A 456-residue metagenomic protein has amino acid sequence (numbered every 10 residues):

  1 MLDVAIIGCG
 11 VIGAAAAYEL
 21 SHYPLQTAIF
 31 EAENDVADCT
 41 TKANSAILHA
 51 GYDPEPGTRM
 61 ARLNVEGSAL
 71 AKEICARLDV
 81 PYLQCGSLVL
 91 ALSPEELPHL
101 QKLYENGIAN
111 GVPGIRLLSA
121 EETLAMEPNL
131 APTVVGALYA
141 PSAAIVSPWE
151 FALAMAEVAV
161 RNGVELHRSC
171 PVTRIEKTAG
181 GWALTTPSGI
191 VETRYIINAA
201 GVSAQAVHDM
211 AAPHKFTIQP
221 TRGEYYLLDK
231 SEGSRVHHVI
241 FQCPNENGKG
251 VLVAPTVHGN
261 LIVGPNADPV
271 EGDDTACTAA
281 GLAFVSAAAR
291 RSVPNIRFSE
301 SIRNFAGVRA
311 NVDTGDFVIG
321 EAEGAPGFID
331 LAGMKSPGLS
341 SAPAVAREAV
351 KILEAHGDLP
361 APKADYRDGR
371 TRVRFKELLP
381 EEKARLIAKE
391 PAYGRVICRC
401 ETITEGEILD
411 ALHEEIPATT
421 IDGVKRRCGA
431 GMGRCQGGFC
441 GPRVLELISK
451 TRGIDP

Functional and structural regions predicted by a protein language model:
L2-A28: N-terminal Rossmann-like FAD-binding beta1-loop-alpha1 element of flavoenzymes
A15, I175-G180, L184-G264, D268-T278 (+2 more regions): Flavin-dependent oxidoreductases
H22-K42: Glycine-rich FAD pyrophosphate-binding loop
A46-M126, V135, G250-V251: Dinucleotide-binding Rossmann-like beta1-alpha1 core, especially the glycine-rich loop that anchors the ADP
R62-V65, L90-H99, L138-E157, A276-A280 (+2 more regions): Short beta-strand to alpha-helix junction loop
L138-Y195: Helical element adjacent to the flavin cofactor pocket in flavoenzyme catalytic cores
G248, V257-H258, D273-V396, I403-I416 (+2 more regions): C-terminal catalytic lobe of FAD-dependent flavoproteins
R395-I408, R426-E446: Local cysteine-cluster metal-coordination motifs and their immediate loop/turn environment, predominantly Fe-S cluster
